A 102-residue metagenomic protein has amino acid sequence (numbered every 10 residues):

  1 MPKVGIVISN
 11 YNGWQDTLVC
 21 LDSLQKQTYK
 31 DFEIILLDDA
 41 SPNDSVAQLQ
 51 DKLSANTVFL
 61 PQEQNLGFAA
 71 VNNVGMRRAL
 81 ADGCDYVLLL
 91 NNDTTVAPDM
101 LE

Functional and structural regions predicted by a protein language model:
K3-G5, E33: Cell-envelope/extracellular polymer assembly enzymes that use nucleotide-activated donors
I8-V19, A40: Active-site beta-to-alpha loop of glycosyltransferases that engages the nucleotide-sugar donor
N12, L24, D39-S41, L66: Conserved short acidic donor-positioning loop in nucleotide-sugar-dependent glycosyltransferases
D22-D31: Short, acidic, metal-binding catalytic loop of nucleotide-sugar glycosyltransferases
K30, D38-A47, Q64: A conserved acidic beta->alpha catalytic loop
N43-D44, T94-E102: Acidic donor-binding/catalytic loop of UDP-sugar-dependent glycosyltransferases, especially processive GT2
Q62-D82: Glycine-rich, basic loop-to-helix element that forms the pyrophosphate-binding segment of sugar-nucleotide handling
C84-T95: Short beta-strand-to-loop acidic/aromatic patch adjacent to the donor-nucleotide binding site
